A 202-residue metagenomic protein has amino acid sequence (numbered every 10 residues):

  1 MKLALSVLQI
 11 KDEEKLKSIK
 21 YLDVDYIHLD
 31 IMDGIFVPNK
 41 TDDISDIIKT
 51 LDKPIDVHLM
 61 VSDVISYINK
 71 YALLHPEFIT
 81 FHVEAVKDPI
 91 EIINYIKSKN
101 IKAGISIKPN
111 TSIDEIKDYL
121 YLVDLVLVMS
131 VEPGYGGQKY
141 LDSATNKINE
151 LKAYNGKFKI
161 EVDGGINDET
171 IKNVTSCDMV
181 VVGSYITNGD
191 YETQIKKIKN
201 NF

Functional and structural regions predicted by a protein language model:
L3-V7, I27-L29, I55-L59, E77-F81 (+4 more regions): Hydrophobic faces of well-ordered beta-strands that scaffold small-molecule active sites in alpha/beta enzyme cores
E14-I19, D63-L73, T111-L122, G164-V180: Catalytic cores of alpha/beta
I19, L29-D30, Y71, V126 (+5 more regions): Conserved, mostly hydrophobic/aromatic
H28-Y95: N-terminal active-site wall of soluble small-molecule enzyme domains
G34-K40, P109, K117-N155, Y191-Q194: Glycine/Thr-rich beta-alpha phosphate-binding loop at enzyme active sites
T41-L59, Y95-P109, A144-G164, I198-F202: Alpha-helix-loop-beta-strand connector modules within alpha/beta enzyme cores
F81-K87, L127-G137, C177-I195: Glycine-rich phosphate-binding active-site loops on the catalytic face of alpha/beta enzymes
E132, K139-K172, S176-V181, Y185-I186: Active-site/ligand-binding-proximal alpha/beta "capping" segment
